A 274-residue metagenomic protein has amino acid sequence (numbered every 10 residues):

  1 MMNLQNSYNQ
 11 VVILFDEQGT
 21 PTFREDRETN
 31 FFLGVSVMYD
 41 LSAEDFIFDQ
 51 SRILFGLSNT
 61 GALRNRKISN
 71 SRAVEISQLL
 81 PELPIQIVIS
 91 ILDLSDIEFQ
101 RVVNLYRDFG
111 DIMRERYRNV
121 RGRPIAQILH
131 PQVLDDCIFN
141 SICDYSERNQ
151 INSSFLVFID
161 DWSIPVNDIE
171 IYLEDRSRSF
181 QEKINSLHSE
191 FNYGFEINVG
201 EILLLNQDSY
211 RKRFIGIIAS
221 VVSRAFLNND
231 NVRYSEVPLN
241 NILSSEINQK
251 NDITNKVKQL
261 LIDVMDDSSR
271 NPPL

Functional and structural regions predicted by a protein language model:
M1-L274: Phosphate-ester processing/binding pockets and catalytic centers
